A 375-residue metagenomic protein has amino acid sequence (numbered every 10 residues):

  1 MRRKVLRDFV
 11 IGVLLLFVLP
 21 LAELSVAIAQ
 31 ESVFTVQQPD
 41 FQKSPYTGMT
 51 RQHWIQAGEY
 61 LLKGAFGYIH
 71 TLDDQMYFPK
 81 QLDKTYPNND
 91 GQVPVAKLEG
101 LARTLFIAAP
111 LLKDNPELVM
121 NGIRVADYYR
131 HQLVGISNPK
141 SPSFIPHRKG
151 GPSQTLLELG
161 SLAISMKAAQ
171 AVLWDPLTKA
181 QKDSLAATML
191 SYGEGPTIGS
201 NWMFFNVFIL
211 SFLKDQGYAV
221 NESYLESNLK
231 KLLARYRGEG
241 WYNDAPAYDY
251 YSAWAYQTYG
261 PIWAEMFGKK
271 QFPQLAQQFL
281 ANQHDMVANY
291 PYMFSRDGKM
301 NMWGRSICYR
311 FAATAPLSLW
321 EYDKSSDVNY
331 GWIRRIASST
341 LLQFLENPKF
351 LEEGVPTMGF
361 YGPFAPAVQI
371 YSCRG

Functional and structural regions predicted by a protein language model:
R2-V13: Bacterial N-terminal signal peptides that target proteins for export
I11-E23: Bacterial N-terminal signal peptides
S25-I28: Sec/Tat signal peptide C-region and signal peptidase I cleavage site
Q30-G100, R124-Q132: Low-complexity, Ser/Thr/Pro/Gly-enriched N-terminal "stalk/linker" regions
F66, H70, L105-K113: Short amphipathic alpha-helical segments enriched in leucine
K97-L98, F106-L111, G122-E321: Aromatic-lined, polymer-binding surfaces characteristic of secreted/periplasmic polysaccharide-degrading enzymes
L319-G375: Extended polysaccharide-engagement surfaces of secreted carbohydrate-active enzymes
